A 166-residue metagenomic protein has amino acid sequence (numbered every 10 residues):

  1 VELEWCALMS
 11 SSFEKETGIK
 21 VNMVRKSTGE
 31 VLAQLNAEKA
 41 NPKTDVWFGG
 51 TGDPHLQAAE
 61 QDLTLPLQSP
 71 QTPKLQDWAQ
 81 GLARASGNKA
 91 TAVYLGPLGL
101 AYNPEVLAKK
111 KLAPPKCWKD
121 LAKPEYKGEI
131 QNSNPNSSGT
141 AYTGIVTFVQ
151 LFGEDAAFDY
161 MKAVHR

Functional and structural regions predicted by a protein language model:
E2-A7, K26-E30, P42-R166: Extracytoplasmic ligand-binding site segments that recognize negatively charged/polar headgroups
L8-N22: Short alpha-helix C-terminal cap/hinge motif
S10, N36, A59: A short local structural element in Rossmann-fold oxidoreductases
A33-A40: Short, well-structured alpha-helical segments in soluble
